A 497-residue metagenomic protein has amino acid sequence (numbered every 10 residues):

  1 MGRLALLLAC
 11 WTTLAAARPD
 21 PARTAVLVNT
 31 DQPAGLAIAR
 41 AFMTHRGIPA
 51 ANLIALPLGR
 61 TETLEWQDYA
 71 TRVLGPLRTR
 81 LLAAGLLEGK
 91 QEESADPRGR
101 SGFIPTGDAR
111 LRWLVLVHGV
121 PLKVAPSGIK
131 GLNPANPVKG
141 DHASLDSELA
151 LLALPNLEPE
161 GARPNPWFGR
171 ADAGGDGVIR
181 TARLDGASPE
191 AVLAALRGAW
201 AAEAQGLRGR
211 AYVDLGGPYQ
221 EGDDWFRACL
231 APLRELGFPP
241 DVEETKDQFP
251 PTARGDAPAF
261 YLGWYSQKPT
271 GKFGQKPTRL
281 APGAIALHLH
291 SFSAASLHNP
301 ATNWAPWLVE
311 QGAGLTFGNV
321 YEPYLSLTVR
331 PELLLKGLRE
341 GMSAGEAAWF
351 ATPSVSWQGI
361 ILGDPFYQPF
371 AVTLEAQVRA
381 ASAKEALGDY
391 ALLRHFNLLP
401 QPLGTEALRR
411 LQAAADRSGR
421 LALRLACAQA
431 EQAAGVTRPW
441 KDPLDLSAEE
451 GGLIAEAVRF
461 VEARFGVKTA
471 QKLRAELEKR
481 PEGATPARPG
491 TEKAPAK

Functional and structural regions predicted by a protein language model:
R3-T13: Bacterial N-terminal signal peptides
R18-R410, D416-R420, A433: Cysteine-dependent hydrolase recognition
E385-L392, R417-L425, E449-E456, T469 (+1 more regions): Generic helix N-cap/helix-start motif at coil->alpha-helix transitions
L393-N397, A426-Q432, V458-A463: Conserved small-residue packing positions in alpha-helical repeats and bundles
Q401-L403, A433-T437, F465-G466, E482: Short coil/turn linking the two alpha-helices of tandem helical-hairpin repeats
E406-A415, T437-A448, T469-K479: Alpha-helical repeat scaffolds
K468-K497: Terminal, low-structured helical/coil segments at or just beyond the last alpha-helical repeat
